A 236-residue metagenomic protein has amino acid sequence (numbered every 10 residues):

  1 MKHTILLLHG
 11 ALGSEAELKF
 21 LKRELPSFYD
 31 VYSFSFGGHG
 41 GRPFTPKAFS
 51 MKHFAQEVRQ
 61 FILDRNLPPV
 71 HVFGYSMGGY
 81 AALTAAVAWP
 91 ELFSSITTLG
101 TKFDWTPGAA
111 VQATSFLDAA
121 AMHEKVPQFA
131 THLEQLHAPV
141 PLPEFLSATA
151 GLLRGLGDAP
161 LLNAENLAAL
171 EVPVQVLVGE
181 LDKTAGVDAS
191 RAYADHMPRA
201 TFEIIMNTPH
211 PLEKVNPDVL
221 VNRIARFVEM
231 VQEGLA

Functional and structural regions predicted by a protein language model:
M1-F44: Conserved HGGG/HGGXW glycine-rich cap/lid loop of the alpha/beta-hydrolase fold
H53-V70: Conserved acidic catalytic loop of the alpha/beta-hydrolase fold
Y80-A88, F93-V126: Flexible "cap/lid" loop of the alpha/beta hydrolase fold
A148-N166: Active-site nucleophile elbow and catalytic-triad environment of alpha/beta-hydrolase enzymes
L170, V176-V178, D182: Short beta-strand/loop motif that positions the catalytic acidic residue of the alpha/beta-hydrolase fold
L181-A185, H210: Acidic catalytic loop of the alpha/beta-hydrolase fold
G186-D195: Short alpha-helix in the alpha/beta-hydrolase fold that links the catalytic acid
M206-A236: Catalytic active-site module of serine/aspartate enzymes centered on a nucleophile-bearing elbow/loop
